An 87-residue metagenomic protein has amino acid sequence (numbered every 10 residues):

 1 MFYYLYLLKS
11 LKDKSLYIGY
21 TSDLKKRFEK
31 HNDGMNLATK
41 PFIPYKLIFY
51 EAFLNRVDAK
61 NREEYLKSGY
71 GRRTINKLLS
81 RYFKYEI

Functional and structural regions predicted by a protein language model:
M1-L37, I43, Y50, D58-K67 (+2 more regions): GIY-YIG nuclease catalytic motif and its immediate N-terminal context
